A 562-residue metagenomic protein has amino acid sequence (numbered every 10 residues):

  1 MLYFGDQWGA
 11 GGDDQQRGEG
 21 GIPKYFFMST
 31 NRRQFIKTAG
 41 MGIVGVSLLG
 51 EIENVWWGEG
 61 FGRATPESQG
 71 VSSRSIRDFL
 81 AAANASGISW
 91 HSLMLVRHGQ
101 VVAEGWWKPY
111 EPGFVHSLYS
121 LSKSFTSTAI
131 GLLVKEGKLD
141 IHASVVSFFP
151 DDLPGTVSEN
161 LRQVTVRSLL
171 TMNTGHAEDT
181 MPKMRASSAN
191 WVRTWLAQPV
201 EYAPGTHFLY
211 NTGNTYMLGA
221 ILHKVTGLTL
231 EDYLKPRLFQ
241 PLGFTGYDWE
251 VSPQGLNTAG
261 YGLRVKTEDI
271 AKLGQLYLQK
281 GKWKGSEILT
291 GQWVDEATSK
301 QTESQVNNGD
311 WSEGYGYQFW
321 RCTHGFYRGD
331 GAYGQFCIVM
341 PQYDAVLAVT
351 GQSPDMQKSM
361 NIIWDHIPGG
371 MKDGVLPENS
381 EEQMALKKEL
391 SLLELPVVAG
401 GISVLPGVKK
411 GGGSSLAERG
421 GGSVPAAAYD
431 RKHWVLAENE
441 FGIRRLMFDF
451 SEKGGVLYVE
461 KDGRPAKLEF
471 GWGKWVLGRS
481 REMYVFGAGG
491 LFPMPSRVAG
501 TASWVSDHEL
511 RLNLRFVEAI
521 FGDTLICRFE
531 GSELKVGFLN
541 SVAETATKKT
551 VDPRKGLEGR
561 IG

Functional and structural regions predicted by a protein language model:
Q34-V55: N-terminal export signals
E59-M94: Beta-lactamase-like hydrolase cores
D78, Q100-G105, S144-S147, D179-P204 (+1 more regions): Short, charged, amphipathic alpha-helices and their helix-cap/turn boundaries
L80-E111, D344-L347: A short, well-structured edge-of-sheet supersecondary motif
G99, H116-H142, L169, L218-L222 (+1 more regions): Active-site SXXK
S117, E136-T174, A197, L228-Y261 (+1 more regions): Active-site helix/loop module of the DD-peptidase/beta-lactamase fold, centered on the serine-lysine SxxK catalytic
V294-L347: Active-site Gly/Thr loop motif
M384-G562: Peripheral terminal and inter-domain segments
